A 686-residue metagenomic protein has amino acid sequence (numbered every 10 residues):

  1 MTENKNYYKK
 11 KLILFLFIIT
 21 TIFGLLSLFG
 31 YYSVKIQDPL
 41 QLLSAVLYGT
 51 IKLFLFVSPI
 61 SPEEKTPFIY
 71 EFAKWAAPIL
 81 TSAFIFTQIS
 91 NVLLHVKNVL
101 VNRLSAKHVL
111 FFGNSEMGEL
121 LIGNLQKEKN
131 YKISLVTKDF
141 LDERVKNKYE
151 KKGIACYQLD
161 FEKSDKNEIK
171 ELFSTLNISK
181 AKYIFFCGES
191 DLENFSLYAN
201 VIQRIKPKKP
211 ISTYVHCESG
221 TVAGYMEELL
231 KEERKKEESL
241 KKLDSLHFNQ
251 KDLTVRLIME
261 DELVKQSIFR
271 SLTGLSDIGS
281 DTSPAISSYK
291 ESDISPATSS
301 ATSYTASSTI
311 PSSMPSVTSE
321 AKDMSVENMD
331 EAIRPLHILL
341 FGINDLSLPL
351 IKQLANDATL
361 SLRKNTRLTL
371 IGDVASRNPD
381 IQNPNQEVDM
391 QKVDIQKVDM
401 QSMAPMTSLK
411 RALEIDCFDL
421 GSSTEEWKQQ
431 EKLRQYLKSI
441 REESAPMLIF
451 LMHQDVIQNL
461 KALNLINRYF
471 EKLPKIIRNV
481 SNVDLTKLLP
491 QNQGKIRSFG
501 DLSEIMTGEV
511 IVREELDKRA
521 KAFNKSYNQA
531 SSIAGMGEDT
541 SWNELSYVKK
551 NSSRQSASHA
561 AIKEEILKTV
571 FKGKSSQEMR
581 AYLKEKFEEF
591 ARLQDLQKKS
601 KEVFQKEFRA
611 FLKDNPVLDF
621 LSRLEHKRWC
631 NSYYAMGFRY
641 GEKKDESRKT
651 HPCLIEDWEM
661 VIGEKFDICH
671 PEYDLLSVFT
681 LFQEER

Functional and structural regions predicted by a protein language model:
T2-G24, I36-Y48, V57-S82, Q88-R623 (+2 more regions): Cytosolic regulatory regions of ion transport systems
L25-G30: Hydrophobic alpha-helical membrane-embedded segments
Y31-K35: Short, hydrophobic transmembrane alpha-helix segments
K52-F54: N-terminal targeting leaders for non-cytosolic proteins
I89, N631, F638-R686: In a subset of proteins, long, contiguous C-terminal domains/tails are tracked
D619-C630, Y634-Y640: C-terminal accessory/binding modules appended to enzymatic or scaffolding proteins
